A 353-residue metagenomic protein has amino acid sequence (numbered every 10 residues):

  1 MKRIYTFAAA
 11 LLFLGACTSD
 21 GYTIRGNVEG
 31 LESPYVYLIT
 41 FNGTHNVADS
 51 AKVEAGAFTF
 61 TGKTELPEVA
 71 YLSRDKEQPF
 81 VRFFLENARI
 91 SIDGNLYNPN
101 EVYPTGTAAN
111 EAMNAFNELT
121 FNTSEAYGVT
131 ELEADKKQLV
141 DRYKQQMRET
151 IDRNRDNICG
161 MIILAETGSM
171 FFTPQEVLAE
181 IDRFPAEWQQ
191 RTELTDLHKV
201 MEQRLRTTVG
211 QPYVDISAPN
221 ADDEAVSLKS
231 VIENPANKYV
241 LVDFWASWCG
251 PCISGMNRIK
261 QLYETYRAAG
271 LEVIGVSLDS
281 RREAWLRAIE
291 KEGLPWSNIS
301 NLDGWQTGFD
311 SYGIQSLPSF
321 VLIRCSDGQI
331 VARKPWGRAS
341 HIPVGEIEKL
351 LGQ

Functional and structural regions predicted by a protein language model:
M1-N27, L350: Bacterial Sec-dependent N-terminal signal peptides
C17-E149: A non-transmembrane, solvent-exposed segment enriched in polar/low-complexity residues
Q78-F80, I90, V102, V140-P212 (+1 more regions): N-terminal targeting signals for export/organelle localization
S217-V240: A short beta-strand-turn-helix
K238-V240, F244-W248, S316: Short pre-active-site segment immediately N-terminal to redox-active cysteine/selenocysteine motifs in thiol-based
F244-Q261: Conserved redox-active cysteine motifs that mediate thiol-disulfide chemistry, especially di-cysteine Cys-X(1-2)-Cys
E264-Q306, D310-L317: Conserved segment of the thioredoxin-like fold in thiol-based oxidoreductases
L294, N301-L351: Thiol/disulfide oxidoreductase modules built on the thioredoxin-like
